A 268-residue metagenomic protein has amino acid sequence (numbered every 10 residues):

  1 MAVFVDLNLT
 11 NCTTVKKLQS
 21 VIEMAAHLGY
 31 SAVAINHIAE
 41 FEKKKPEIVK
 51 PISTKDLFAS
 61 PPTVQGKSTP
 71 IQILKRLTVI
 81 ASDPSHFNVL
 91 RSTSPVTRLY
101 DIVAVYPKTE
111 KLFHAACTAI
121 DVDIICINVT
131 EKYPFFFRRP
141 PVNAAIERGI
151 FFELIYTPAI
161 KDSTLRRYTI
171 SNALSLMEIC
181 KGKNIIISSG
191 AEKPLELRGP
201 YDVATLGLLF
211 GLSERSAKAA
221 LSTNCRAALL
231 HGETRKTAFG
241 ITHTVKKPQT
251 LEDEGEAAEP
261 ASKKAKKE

Functional and structural regions predicted by a protein language model:
M1-I35, F41-S68, S94-R98, K111-E268: Charged catalytic cores and adjacent phosphate/nucleic-acid-binding surfaces used for phosphate/nucleic-acid chemistry
T69-Y106, E110: Hydrophobic alpha-helical segments and helix pairs
